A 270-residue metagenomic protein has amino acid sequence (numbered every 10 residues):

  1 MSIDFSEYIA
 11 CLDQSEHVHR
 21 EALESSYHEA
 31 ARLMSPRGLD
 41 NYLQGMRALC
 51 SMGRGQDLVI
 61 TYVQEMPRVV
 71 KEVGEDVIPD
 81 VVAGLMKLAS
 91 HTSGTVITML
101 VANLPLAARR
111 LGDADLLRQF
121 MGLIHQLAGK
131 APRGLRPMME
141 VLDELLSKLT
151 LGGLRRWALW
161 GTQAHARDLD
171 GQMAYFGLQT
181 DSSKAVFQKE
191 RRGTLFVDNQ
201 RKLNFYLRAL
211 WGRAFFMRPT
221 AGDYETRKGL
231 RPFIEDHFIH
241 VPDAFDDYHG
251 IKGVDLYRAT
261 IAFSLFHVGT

Functional and structural regions predicted by a protein language model:
M1-T270: Basic/hydrophobic alpha-helical interface regions
